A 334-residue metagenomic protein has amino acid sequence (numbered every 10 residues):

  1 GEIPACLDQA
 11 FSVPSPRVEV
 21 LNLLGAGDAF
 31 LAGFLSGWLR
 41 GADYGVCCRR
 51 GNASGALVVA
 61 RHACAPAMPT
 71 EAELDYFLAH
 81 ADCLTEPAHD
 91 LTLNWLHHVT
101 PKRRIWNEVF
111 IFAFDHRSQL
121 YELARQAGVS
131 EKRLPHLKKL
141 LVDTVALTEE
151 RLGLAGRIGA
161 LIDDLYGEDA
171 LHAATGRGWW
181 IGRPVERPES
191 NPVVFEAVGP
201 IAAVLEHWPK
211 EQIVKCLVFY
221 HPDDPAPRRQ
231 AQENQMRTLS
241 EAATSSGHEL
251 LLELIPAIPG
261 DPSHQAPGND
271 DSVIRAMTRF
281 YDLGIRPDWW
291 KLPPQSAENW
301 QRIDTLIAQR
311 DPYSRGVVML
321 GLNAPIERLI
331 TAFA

Functional and structural regions predicted by a protein language model:
G1-D90: Conserved phosphate-binding/catalytic region of the ribokinase-like
E86-A226, R315, E327: Alpha/beta catalytic barrel-like cores
F112, E253, W290: Conserved, mostly hydrophobic/aromatic
H136, L140, A231-S245, R275-R279 (+2 more regions): Alpha-helical scaffolding segments of alpha/beta enzyme cores, especially the outer helices of TIM-barrel or partial
A160-D163, Q212-Q232, N269-S272, A276-W300 (+1 more regions): Catalytic beta/alpha-barrel core
T175-E186, Q232-L251, I303-M319: Alpha-helix-loop-beta-strand connector modules within alpha/beta enzyme cores
P225-A266, V273-A276: Internal active-site segments that recognize and position negatively charged phosphoryl groups and nucleotide moieties
W289, P293-A334: Catalytic-face loop-and-helix region of soluble metabolic enzyme cores
